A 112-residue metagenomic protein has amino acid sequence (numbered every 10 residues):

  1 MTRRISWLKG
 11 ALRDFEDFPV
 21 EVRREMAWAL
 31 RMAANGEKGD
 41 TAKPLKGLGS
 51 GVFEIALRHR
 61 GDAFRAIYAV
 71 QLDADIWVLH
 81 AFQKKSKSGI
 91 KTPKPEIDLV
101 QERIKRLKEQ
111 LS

Functional and structural regions predicted by a protein language model:
M1-A63, L72-D75, F82-S112: Basic, Lys/Arg-enriched alpha-helical interface segments
A66-Y68: Hydrophobic/aromatic beta-strand elements that line small-molecule binding cavities or substrate pockets in beta-rich
